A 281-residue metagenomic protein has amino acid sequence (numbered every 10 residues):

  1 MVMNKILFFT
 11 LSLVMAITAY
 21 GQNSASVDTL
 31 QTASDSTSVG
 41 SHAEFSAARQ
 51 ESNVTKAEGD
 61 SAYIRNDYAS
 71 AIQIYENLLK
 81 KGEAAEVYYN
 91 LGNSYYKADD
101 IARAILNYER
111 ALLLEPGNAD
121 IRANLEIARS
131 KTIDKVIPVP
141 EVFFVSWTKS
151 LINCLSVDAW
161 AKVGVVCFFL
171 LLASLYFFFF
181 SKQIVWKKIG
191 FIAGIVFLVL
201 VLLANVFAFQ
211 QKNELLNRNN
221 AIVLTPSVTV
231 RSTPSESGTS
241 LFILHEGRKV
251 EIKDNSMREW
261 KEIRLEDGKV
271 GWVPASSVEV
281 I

Functional and structural regions predicted by a protein language model:
D134, P140-F180: Membrane-embedded alpha-helical segments of integral membrane proteins
S232-E246: SH3/SH3-like (including bacterial SH3b) beta-barrel domains that bind proline-rich motifs or cell-wall ligands
F242-A275: SH3/SH3-like beta-barrel superfamily modules
